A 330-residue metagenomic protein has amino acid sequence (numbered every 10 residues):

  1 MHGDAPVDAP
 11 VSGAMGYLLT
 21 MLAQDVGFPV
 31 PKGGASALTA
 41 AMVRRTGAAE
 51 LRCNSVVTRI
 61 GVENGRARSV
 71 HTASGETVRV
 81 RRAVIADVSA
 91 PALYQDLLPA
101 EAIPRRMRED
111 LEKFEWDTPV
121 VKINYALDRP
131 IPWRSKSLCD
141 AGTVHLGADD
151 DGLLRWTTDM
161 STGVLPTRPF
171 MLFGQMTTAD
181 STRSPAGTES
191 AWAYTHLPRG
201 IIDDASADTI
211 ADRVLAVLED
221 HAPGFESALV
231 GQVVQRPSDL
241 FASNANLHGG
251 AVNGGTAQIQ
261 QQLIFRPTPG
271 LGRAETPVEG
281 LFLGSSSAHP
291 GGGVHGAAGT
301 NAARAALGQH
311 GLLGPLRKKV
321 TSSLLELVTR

Functional and structural regions predicted by a protein language model:
M1-A49, N54-S55, L247-T256, Q260-Q261: Active-site/ligand-binding neighborhood in enzyme catalytic cores
M1-V7, T167-L172, G224-H289: A glycine-rich dinucleotide-binding beta-alpha-beta segment and adjacent secondary-structure elements that constitute
V56, V62, Q235-S238, G308-R330: Active-site-proximal substrate-binding core of FAD-dependent oxidoreductases
T58-S184: Mid-domain catalytic core of redox enzymes that form a hydrophobic substrate pocket/lid adjacent to a catalytic redox
I85, Y125, A193, V214 (+4 more regions): Hydrophobic, well-ordered secondary-structure elements that form the walls of internal hydrophobic environments
P91-D96, A126, P185-V217: Conserved FAD/dinucleotide-binding core of flavoprotein oxidoreductases
P130-I131, G152, T162-T167, S184 (+1 more regions): Flavin-binding catalytic cores
G284-L307: A conserved FAD-binding loop/helix module that cradles the flavin
